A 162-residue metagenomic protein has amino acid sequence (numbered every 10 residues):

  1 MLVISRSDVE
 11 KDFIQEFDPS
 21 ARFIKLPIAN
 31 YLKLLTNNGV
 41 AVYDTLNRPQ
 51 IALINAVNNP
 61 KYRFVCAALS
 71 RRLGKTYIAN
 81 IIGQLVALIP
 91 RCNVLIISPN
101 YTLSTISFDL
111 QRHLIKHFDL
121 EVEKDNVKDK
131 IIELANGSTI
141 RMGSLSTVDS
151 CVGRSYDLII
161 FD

Functional and structural regions predicted by a protein language model:
M1-D162: Phosphate/NTP-binding elements of NTP-utilizing enzymes
